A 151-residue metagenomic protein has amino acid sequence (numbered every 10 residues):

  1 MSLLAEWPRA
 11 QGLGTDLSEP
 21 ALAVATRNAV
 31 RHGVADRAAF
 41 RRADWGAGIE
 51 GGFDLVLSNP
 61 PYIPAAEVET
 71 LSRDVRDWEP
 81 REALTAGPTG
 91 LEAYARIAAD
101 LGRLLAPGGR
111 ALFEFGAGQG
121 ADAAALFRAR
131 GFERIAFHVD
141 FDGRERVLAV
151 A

Functional and structural regions predicted by a protein language model:
M1-T70: Conserved SAM/SAH cofactor-binding pocket of Class I
W7, P88-V150: Conserved Class I SAM-dependent methyltransferase catalytic core
A29, N59, V75, I97 (+1 more regions): Conserved RecA-like P-loop NTPase ATPase core
V34, E79, L104-P107: Helix-to-beta-strand junctions that scaffold the AdoMet/dcAdoMet cofactor pocket in Class I SAM-dependent enzymes
A39-R41, E82, A136: Structural signal for short hydrophobic segments within the conserved structured cores of catalytic domains across
N59, W78, E114: Alpha/beta-hydrolase-fold catalytic nucleophile elbow
Y62-E92: Mobile active-site "lid"/loop adjacent to the S-adenosyl-L-methionine
